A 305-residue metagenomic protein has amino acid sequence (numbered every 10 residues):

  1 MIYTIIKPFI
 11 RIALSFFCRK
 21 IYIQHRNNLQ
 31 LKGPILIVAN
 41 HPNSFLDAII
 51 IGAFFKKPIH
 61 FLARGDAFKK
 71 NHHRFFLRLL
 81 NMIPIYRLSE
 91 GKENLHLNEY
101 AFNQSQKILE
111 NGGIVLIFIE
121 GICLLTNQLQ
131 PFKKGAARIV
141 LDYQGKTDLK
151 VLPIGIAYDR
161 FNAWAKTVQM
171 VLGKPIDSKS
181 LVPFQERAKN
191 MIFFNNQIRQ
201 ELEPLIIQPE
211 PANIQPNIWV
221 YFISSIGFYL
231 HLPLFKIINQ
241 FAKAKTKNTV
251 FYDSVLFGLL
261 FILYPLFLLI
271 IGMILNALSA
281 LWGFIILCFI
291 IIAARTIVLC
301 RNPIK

Functional and structural regions predicted by a protein language model:
T4-I10, L14-I176, S225, N239-K305: Soluble catalytic domains of membrane acyltransferases
T167, F193, Q197, N217 (+1 more regions): Generic recognition of short, well-ordered alpha-helical interface segments
V168-P175, S180-N190: Long hydrophobic alpha-helical segments that form multi-pass transmembrane helix bundles in integral membrane proteins
I176-S180, Q215-V220: Extracytoplasmic/lumenal ectodomains and periplasmic regions of secretory and membrane proteins
F184-P204, A212: Long, charge-rich alpha-helical interaction segments
Q200-I214, I237-A242: Juxtamembrane amphipathic/hinge helix adjacent to a transmembrane helix
P216-A244: Core alpha-helical transmembrane segments of integral membrane proteins
